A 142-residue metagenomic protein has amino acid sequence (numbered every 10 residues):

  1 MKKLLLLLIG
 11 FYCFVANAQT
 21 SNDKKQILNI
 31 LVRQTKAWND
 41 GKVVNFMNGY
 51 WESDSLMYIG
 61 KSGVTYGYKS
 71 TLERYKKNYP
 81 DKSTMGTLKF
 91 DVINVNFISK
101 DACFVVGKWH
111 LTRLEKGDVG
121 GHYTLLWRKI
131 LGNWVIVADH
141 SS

Functional and structural regions predicted by a protein language model:
M1-N22: Bacterial Sec-dependent N-terminal signal peptides
V15-G49: Short, low-complexity N-terminal intrinsically disordered segments enriched in polar/charged residues
Q34, F46-M47, S55-L56, T71 (+2 more regions): Hydrophobic pocket/interface hotspot
S55-Y66, P80-S83: A short gly/proline-enriched turn/hairpin at secondary-structure junctions
S62, N94, K108-W109, L125 (+1 more regions): A mature extracytoplasmic/lumenal domain signature
L72-L114: Surface-exposed, charged secondary-structure patches
G120-S142: Short beta-strand edge/turn micro-motifs at domain boundaries
